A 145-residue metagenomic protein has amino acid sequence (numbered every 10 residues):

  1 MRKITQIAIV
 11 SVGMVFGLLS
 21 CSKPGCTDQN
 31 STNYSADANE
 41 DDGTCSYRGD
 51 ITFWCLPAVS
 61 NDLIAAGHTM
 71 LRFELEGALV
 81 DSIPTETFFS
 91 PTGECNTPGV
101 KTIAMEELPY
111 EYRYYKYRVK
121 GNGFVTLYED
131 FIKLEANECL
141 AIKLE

Functional and structural regions predicted by a protein language model:
M1-R2, G13-T52: Bacterial Sec-dependent N-terminal signal peptides
Q6-V12: Sec-dependent N-terminal signal peptides
E40, S60-T87: Short, ordered, surface-exposed loop/turn motifs in non-cytosolic proteins
D50, H68-R72, Y114-K116: Exposed beta-strand and adjacent loop surfaces of beta-rich binding modules that mediate intermolecular recognition
I51-V59: A short, amphipathic beta-strand motif
D81-E94, D130-I132: Solvent-exposed serine/threonine-rich low-complexity stretches and specific carbohydrate-binding patches
T92-Y114: Short Pro-Gly-centered beta-turn/loop motif in secreted/extracellular proteins
K116-E145: Structured interaction patches on ligand/partner-binding surfaces of diverse proteins
